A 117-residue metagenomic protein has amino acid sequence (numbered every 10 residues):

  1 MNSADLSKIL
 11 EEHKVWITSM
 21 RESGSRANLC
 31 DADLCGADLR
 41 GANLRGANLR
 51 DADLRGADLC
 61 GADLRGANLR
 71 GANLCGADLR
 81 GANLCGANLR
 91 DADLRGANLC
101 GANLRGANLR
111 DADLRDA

Functional and structural regions predicted by a protein language model:
M1-A27: N-terminal capping/linker segments that flank leucine-rich repeat
